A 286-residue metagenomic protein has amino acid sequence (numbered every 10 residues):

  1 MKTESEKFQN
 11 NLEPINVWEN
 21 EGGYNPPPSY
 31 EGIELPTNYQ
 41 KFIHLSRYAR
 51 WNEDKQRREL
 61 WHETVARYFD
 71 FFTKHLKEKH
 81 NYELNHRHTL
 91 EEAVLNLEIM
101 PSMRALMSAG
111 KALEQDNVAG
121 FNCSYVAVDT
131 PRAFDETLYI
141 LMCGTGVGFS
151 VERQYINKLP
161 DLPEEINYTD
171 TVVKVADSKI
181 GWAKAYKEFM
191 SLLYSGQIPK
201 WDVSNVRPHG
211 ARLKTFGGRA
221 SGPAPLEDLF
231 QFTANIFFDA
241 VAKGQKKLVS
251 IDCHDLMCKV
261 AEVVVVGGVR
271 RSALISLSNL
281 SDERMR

Functional and structural regions predicted by a protein language model:
M1-R286: Extended catalytic cores of very large enzyme megasubunits
